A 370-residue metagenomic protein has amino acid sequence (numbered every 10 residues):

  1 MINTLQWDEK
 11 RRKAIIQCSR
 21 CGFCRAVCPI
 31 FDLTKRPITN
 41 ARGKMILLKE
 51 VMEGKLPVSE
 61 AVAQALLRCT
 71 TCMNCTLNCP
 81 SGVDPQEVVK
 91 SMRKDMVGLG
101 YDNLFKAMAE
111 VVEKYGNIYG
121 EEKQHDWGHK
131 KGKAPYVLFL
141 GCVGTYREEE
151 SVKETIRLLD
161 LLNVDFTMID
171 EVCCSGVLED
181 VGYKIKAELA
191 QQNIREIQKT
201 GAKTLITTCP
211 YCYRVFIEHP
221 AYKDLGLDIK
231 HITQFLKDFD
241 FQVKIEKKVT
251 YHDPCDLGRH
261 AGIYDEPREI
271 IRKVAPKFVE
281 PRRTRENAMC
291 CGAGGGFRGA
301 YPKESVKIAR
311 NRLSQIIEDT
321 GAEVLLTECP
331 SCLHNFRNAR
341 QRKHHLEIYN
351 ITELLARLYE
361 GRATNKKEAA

Functional and structural regions predicted by a protein language model:
M1-P37, E50, G54: Long terminal accessory regions outside catalytic cores
D8, R12, T39, M45-T208 (+1 more regions): Iron-sulfur-cluster electron-transfer modules
C18-R25, C72-C75, G292-A300: Cysteine-cluster motifs in flexible loop/terminal segments that predominantly coordinate metals
F23-P29, L33-R36, L77-D84, H260 (+1 more regions): Short functional micro-motifs and their immediate structural scaffolds
G82, V143-H231, D256-A370: Cofactor-cradling patches in redox/metallo enzymes
K237-K248: Acyltransferase donor/substrate-recognition loop-hinge adjacent to the catalytic core
Y251: Hydrophobic alpha-helical positions that pack around
